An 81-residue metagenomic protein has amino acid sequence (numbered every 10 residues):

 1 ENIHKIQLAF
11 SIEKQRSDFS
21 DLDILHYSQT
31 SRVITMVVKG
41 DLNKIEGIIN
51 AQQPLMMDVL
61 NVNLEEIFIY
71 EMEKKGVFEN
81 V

Functional and structural regions predicted by a protein language model:
E1-G40: ABC transporter nucleotide-binding domain
V37-V81: C-terminal coupling/interaction segments
